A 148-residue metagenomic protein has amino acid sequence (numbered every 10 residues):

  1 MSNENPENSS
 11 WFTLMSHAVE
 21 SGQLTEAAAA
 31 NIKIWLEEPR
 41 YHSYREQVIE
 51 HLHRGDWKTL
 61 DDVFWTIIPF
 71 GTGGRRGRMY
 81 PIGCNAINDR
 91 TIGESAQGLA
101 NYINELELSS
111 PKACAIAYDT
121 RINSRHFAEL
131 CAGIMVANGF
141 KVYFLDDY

Functional and structural regions predicted by a protein language model:
S2-P6, S16-C131: An N-terminal, well-structured beta->alpha segment
E94-A96, G139-V142: Glycine-rich loops and low-complexity Gly/Arg-rich segments that provide flexible linkers or classic glycine-based
R121, Y143-F144: A generic secondary-structure micro-motif detector that highlights 1-2 residue hydrophobic/ambivalent hotspots embedded
E129-K141: Short helix-loop-beta junction
D146-Y148: Short acidic loop-to-helix transition motifs that present clustered carboxylates
